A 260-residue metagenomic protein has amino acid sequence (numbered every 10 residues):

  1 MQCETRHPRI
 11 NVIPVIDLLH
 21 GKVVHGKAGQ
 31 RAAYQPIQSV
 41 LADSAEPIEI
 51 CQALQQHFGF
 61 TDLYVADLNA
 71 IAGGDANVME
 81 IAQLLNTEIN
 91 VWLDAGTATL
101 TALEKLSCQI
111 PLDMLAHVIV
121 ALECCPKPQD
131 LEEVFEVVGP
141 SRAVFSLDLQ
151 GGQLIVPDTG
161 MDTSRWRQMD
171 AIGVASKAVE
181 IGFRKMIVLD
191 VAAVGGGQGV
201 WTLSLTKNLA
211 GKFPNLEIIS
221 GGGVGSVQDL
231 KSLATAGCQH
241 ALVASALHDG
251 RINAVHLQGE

Functional and structural regions predicted by a protein language model:
P8, V23, K27-N69: N-terminal beta-alpha supersecondary unit
N11-L19, L63-V65, I89-A95, V118-V120 (+4 more regions): Hydrophobic faces of well-ordered beta-strands that scaffold small-molecule active sites in alpha/beta enzyme cores
I16-Q38, E104-G195: Conserved anion-binding
A42-Q56, L100-S107, R165-K177, L230: Short, acidic/polar
A53-I110, L203-S204: N-terminal active-site wall of soluble small-molecule enzyme domains
N69-G74, A98-L100, G152-L154, A193-G199 (+1 more regions): Short, small-residue-enriched loops and turns at beta-alpha junctions that line or gate enzyme active sites
D75-I81, M161-G173, Q198-K207: Charged helix-capping and loop-helix junction motifs
T87-A116, K127-V134, S204-H240, L257: Catalytic cores of alpha/beta
